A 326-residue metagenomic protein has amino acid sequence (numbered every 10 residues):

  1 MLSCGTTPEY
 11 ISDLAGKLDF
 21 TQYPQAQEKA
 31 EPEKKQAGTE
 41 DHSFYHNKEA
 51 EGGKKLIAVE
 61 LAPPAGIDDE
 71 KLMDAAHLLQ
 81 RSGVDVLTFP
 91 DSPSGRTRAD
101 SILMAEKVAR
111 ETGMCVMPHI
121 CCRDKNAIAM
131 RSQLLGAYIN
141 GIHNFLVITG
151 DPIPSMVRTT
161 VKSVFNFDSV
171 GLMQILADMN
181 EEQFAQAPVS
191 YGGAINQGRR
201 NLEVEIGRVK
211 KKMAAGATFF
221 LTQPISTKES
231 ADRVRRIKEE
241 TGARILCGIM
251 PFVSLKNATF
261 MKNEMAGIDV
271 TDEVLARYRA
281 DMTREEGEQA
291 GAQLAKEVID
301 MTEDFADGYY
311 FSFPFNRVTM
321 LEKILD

Functional and structural regions predicted by a protein language model:
M1-D326: Domain-level signal for soluble alpha/beta catalytic cores
